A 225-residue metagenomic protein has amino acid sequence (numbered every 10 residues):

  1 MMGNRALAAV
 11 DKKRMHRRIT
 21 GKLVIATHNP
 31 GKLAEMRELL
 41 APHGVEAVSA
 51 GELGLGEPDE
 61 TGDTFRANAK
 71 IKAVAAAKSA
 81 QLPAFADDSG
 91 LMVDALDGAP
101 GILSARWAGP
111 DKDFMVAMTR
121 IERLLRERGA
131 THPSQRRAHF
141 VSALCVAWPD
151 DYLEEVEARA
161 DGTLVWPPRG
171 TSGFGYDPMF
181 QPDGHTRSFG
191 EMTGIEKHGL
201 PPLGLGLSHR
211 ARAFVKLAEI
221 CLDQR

Functional and structural regions predicted by a protein language model:
M1-R14: N-terminal amphipathic/basic-hydrophobic helices that include classical n-h-c signal peptides and signal-anchor
H16-V24, G31-R225: Anionic-ligand binding patches
